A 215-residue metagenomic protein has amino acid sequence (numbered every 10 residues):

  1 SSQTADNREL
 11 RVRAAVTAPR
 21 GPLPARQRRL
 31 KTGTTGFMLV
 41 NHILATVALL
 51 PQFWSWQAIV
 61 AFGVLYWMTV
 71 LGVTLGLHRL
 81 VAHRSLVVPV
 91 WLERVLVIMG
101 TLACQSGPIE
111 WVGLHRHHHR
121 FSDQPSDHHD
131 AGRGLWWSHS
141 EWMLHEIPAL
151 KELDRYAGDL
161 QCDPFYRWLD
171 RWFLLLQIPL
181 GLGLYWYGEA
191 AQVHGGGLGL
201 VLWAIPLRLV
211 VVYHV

Functional and structural regions predicted by a protein language model:
S1-V215: Non-catalytic, topology-defining segments of multipass membrane proteins
